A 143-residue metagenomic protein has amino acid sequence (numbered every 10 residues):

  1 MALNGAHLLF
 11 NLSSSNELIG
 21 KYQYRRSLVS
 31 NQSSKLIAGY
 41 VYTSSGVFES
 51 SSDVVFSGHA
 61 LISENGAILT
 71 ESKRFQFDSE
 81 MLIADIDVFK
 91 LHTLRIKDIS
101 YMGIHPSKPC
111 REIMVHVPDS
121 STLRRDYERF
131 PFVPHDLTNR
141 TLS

Functional and structural regions predicted by a protein language model:
M1-L82: CN hydrolase (nitrilase-like) catalytic-core segments centered on the catalytic cysteine and neighboring Lys/Glu
S51-D53, G58-S143: Active-site-adjacent "lid"/gating segments
